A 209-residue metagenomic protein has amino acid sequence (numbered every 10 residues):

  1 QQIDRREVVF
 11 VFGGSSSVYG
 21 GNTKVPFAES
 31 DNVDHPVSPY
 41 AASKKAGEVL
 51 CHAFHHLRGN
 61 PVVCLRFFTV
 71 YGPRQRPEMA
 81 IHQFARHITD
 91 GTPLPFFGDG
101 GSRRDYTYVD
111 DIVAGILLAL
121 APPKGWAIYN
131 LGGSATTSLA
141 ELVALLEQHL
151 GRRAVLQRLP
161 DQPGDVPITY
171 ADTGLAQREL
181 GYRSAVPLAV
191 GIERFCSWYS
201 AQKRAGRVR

Functional and structural regions predicted by a protein language model:
Q1-R5, H56-G59, T89, L120-A121 (+1 more regions): Residue-level signal for alpha-helix termini/capping positions
D4-V9, V18-C64, Y71, Q75-P77 (+1 more regions): Catalytic helix-loop patch of NAD(P)-dependent Rossmann-fold dehydrogenases
V11-G13, L65, F84: Hydrophobic structural elements of the Rossmann-like NAD(P)H-binding subdomain that define the short-chain
S15, F67, D99: Active-site loop/turn elements of alpha/beta-hydrolase fold enzymes, especially the short glycine-/histidine-rich
V25, P77-H87, L146: A glycine/serine/threonine-rich, flexible loop-to-helix segment that serves as the NAD(P) cofactor-binding "lid"
K45-H52, H82-A85, A114, A140: Conserved active-site helix of classical SDR/Rossmann-fold NAD(P)-dependent CH-OH oxidoreductases
R86-R209: C-terminal substrate-binding subdomain of Rossmann-fold SDR/epimerase-dehydratase oxidoreductases
